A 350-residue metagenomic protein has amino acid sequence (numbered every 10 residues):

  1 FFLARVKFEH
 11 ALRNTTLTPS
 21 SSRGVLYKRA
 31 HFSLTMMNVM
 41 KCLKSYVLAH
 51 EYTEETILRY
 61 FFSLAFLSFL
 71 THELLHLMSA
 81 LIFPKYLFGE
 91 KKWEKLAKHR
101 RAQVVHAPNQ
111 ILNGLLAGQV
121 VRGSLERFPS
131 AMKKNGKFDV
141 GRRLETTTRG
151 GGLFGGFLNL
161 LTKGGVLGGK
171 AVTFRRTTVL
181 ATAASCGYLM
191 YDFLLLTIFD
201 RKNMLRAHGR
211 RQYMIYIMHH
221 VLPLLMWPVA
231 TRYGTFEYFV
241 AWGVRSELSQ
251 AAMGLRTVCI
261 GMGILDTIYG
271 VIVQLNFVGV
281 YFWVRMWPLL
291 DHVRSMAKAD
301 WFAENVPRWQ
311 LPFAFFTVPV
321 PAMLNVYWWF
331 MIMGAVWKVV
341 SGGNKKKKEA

Functional and structural regions predicted by a protein language model:
F1-L3, S20: Low-complexity, disordered terminal segments
S33-R245, T257-A350: Membrane-helix and juxtamembrane interface regions of eukaryotic multi-pass membrane proteins
M253: Nucleic-acid-interacting cores, centered on viral/eukaryotic replication and modification enzymes
